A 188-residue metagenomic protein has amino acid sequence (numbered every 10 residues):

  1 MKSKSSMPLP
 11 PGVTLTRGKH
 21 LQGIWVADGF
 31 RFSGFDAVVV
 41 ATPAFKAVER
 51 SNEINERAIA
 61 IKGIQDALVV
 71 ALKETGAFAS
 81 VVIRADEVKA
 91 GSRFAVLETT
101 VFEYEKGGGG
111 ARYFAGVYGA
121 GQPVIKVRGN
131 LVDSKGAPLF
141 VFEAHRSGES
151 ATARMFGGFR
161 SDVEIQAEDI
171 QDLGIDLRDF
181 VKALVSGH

Functional and structural regions predicted by a protein language model:
M1-D66, F156, K182-H188: A structural "domain/chain start" motif
K4, R84-P138, S150-R160: Surface-exposed short loop/turn segments
R17-D28, A77-A85, G109-G116: N-terminal post-signal-peptidase region of extra-cytosolic proteins
F45, V69-F78, K106, R178 (+1 more regions): Sec-exported extracytoplasmic/periplasmic mature domains
I59-S92, T100-E105: Extracellular-facing segments of soluble proteins and assemblies that are Gly/Ser/Thr-biased and enriched in aromatics
F140-F142: A structural microfeature
R146-G148: A short acidic/small-residue loop/turn micro-motif
M155-H188: Compositionally biased, intrinsically disordered linkers/stalks adjacent to structured regions
